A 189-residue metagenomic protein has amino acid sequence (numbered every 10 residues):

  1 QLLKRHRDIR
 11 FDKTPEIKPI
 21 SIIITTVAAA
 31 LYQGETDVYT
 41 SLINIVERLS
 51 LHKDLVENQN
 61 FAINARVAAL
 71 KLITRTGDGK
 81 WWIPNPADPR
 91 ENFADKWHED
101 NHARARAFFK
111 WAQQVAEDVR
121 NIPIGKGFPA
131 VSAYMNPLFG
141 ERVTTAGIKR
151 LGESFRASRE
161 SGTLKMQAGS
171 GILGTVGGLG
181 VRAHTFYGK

Functional and structural regions predicted by a protein language model:
Q1-K189: Non-catalytic helical "accessory" subdomain of NTase-fold nucleotidyltransferases
